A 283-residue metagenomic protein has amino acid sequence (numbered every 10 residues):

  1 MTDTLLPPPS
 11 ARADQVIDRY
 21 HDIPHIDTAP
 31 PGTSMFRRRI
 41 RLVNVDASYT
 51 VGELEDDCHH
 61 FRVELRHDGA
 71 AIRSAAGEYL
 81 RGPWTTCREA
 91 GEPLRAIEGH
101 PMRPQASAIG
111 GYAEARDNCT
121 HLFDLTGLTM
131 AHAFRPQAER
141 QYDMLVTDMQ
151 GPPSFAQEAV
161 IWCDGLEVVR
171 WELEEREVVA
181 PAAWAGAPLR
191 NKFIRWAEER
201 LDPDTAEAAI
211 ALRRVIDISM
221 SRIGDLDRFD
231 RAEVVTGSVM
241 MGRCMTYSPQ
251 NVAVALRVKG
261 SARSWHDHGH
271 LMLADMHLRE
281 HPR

Functional and structural regions predicted by a protein language model:
D3-D22, P30-R283: Active-site- and interface-proximal helix/loop "cap" or "latch" segments in soluble metabolic and energy-transducing
